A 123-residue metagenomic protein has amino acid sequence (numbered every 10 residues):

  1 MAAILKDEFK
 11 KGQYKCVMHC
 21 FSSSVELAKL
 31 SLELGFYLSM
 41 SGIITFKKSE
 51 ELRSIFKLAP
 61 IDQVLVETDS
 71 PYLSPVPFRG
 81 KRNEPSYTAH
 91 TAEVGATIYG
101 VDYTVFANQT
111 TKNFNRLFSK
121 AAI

Functional and structural regions predicted by a protein language model:
M1-L34, F46-K47, S54, A59 (+2 more regions): Divalent metal-binding pocket/active-site signature
K10, Y37, I61-V64, I123: Generic structural signal for secondary-structure transition and capping sites
G12, V64, E84, N115-F118: A short hydrophobic/aromatic micro-motif that marks alpha-helical segments and, especially, helix-coil
C16-H19, L38-M40, V64-T68: Hydrophobic faces of well-ordered beta-strands that scaffold small-molecule active sites in alpha/beta enzyme cores
F21-S23, S41-I43, P71: Active-site beta-loop-alpha junctions enriched in small/polar residues
K57-S70, P75: Glycine/small-residue-rich hydrophobic helix-like segments
V76-F78, A92-E93: Crotonase-superfamily enoyl-CoA hydratase/isomerase domain that binds and transforms CoA-thioester intermediates
Y87-I123: Mid-to-C-terminal alpha-helical segments outside catalytic/metal-binding sites
